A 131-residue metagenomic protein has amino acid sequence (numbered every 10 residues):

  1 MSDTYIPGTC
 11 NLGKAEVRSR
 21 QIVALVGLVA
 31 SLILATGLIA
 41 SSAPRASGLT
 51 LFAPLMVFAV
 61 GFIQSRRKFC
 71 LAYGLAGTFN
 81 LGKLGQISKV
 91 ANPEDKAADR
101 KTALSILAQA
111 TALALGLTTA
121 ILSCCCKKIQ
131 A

Functional and structural regions predicted by a protein language model:
S2-A131: Membrane-interfacial helix-loop segments of redox and metal-homeostasis proteins, especially TM-loop-TM junctions
